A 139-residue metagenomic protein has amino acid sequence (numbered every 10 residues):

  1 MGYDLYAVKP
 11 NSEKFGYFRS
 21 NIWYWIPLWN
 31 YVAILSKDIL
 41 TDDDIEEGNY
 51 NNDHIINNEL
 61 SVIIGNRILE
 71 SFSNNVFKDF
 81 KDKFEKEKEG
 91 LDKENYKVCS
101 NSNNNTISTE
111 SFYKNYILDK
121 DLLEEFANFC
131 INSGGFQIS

Functional and structural regions predicted by a protein language model:
M1-S139: Acidic (Asp/Glu-rich) sequence patches and key acidic residues that form negatively charged surfaces used
